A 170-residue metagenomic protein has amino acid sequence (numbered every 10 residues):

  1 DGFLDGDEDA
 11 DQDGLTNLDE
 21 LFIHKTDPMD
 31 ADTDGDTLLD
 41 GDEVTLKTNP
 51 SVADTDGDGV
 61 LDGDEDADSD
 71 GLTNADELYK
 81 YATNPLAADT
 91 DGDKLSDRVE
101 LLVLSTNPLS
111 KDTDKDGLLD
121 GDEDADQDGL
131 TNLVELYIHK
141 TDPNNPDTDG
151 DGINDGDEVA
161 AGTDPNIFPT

Functional and structural regions predicted by a protein language model:
D1-T170: Extracellular calcium-associated, cysteine-rich motifs in secreted modular proteins
